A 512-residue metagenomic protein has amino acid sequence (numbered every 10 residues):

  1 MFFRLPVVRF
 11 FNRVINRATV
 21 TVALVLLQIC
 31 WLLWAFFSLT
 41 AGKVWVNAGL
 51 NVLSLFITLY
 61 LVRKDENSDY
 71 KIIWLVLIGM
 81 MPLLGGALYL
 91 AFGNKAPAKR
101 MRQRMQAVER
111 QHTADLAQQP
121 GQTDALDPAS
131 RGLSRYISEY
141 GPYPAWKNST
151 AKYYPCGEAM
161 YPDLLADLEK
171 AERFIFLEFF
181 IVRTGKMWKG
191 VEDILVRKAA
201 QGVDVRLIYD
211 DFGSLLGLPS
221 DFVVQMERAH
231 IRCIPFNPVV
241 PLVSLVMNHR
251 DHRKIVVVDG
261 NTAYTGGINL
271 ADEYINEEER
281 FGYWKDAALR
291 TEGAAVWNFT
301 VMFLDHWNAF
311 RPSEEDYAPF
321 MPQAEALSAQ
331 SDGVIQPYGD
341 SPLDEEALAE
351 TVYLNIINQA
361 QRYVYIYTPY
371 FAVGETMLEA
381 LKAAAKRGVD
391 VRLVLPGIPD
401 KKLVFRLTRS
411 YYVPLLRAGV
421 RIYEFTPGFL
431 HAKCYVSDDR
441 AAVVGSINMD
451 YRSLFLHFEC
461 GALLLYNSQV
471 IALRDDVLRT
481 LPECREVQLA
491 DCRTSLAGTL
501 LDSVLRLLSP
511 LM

Functional and structural regions predicted by a protein language model:
M1-T351, N355, Q359, A383 (+6 more regions): N-terminal localization/anchoring segments of enzymes in phospholipid and broader phosphate metabolism
F180, Y370, V404: Glycine- and other small-residue-rich loops at beta-strand/loop junctions that grip anionic moieties
Y363: Phosphate-/nucleic-acid-contacting segments
Y370-R392, P396, K401: Helical hairpin unit composed of two closely spaced alpha helices linked by a short loop
E379, F405-R409: Short glycine/threonine-rich loop-to-helix capping motif typified by GTGT followed within a few residues by an Asp-Pro
I422-T426: Active-site donor-binding acidic/aromatic loop of nucleotide-activated sugar and phosphosugar transferases involved
K433: Catalytic-core elements of nucleic-acid end-processing and repair enzymes
